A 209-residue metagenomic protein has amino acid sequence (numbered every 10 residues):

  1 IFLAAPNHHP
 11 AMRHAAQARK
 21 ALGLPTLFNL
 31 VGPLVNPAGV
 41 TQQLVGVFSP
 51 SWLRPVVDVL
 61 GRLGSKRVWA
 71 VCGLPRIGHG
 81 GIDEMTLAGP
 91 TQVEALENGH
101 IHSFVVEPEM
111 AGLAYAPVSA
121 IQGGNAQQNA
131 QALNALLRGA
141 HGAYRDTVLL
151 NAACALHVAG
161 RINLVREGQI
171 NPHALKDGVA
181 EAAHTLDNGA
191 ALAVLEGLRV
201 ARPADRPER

Functional and structural regions predicted by a protein language model:
I1-R209: Glycine-rich anion-binding loops and their surrounding alpha/beta cores
